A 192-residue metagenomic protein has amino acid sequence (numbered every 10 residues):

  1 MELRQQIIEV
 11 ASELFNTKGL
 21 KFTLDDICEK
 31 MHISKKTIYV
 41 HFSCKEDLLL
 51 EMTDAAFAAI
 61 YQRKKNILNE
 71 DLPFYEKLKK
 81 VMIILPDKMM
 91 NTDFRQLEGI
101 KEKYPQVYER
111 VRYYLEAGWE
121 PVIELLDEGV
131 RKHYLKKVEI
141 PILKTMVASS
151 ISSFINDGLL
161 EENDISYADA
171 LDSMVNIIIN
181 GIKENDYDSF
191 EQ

Functional and structural regions predicted by a protein language model:
Q6, V10, L14-D47, E51: Helix-turn-helix
E51, K65-N91, K144-V147: Hydrophobic alpha-helical connector segments
D54-Y61: Short, basic, alpha-helical segments at the C-terminal edge of helix-turn-helix-like DNA-binding modules
I67, T92, Q96-I100, F154 (+1 more regions): Secondary-structure edge/capping motif, primarily at the C-terminal ends of alpha-helices and the immediately following
P86-E124, V130-Y134: Short secondary-structure transition hinges
E116-V147, I151, E162: Hydrophobic alpha-helical bundle segments that form small-molecule/ligand-binding pockets
E124-K132, E161-Q192: C-terminal peripheral helix-coil segments that are non-catalytic and often amphipathic
K136-D157, A170-G181: Hydrophobic alpha-helical segments that form the core of small-molecule binding pockets and/or dimer interfaces
